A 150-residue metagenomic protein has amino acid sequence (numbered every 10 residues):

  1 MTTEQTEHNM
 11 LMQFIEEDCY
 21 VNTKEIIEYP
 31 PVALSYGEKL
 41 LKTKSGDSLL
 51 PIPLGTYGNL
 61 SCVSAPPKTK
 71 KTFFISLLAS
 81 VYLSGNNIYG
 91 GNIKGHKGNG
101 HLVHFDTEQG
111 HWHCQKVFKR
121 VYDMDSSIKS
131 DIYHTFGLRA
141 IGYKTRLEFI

Functional and structural regions predicted by a protein language model:
T2-T69, F73-L77, L83, N87-N99 (+1 more regions): Phosphate-handling catalytic cores of nucleic-acid transaction enzymes
H96-I150: Conserved inter-motif catalytic segment of the P-loop NTP-binding fold
